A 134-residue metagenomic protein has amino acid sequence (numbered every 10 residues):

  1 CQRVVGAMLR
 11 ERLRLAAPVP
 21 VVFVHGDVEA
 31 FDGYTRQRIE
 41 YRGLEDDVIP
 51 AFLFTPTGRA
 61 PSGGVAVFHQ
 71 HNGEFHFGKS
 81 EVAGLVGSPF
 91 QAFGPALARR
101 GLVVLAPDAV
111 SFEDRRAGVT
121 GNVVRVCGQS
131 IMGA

Functional and structural regions predicted by a protein language model:
C1-L13: C-terminal, loop-rich substrate-recognition/catalytic regions characterized by aromatic stacking residues
C1-Q2, R36, K79, R115: Basic side chains
R10-A17, G64-H76: Short N-terminal secondary-structure initiator segments
R14-G64: N-terminal cap/lid segment of alpha/beta-hydrolase-fold proteins
V67-A134: Cap/lid segment of the alpha/beta-hydrolase catalytic domain
